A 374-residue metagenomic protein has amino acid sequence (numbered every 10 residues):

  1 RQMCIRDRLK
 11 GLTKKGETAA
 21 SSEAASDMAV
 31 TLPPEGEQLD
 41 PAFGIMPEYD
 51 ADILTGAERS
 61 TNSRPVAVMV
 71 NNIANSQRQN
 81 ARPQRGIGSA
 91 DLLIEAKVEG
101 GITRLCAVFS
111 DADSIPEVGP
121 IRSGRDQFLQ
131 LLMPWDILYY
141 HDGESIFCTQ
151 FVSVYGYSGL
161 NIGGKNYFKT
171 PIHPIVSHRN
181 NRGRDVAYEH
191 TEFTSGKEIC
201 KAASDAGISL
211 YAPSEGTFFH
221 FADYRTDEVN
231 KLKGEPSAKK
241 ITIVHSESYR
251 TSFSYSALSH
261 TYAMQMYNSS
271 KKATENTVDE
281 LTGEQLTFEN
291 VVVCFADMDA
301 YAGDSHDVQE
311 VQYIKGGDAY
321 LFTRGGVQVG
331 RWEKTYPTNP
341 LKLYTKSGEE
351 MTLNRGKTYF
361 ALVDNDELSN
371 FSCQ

Functional and structural regions predicted by a protein language model:
R1-I5: Short, small-residue-biased leader/transition segments that mark boundaries at the very start of proteins
R6-E17: Hydrophobic single-pass membrane-insertion segments
G16-A90, E99-Q374: A surface/extracellular/periplasmic glyco- and lipid-processing/surface-interacting theme
A96: Change "in soluble alpha/beta enzymes" to "in soluble alpha/beta proteins
